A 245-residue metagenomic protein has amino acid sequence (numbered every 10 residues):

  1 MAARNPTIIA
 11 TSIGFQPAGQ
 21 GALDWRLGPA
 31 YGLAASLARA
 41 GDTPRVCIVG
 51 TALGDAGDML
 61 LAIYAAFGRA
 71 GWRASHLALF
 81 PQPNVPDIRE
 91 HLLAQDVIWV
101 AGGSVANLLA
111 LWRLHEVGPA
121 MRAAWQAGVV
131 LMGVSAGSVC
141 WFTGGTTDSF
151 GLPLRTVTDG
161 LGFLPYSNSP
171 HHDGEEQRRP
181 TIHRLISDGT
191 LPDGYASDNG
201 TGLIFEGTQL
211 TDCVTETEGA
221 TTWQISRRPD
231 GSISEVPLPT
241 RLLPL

Functional and structural regions predicted by a protein language model:
M1-T43, V49-L61, A65-G68, G145-T147 (+1 more regions): C-terminal and late-domain segments of enzyme folds
I9-A10, V97-A101, M132, N168-S169: Structural motif
T11-I13, P17, A101-G103, V134-A136: Glycine-rich beta-strand-to-loop/alpha-helix junction loops that act as flexible
G19, G71-S75, G102-L108, P165-P170: Short, basic, glycine/proline-bearing loop/turn elements
A70-R73, A127, T190: A short helix-to-beta-strand connector/capping loop
S75-V130: Flexible gly/pro-rich beta->alpha loop and the following alpha-helix that scaffold active-site loops
Q82, V139, T201: Positions that flank functional sites
N107-Q177: Class I SAM-dependent methyltransferase SAM-binding "motif I" and its flanking Rossmann-like core
